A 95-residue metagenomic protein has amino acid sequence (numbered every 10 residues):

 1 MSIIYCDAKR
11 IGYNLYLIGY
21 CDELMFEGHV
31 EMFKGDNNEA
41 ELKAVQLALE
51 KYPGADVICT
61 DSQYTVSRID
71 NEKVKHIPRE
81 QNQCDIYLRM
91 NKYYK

Functional and structural regions predicted by a protein language model:
M1-E39, E50-Y52: RNase H-like nuclease fold core
Y5-Y13, V45-Y94: RNase H catalytic domain
E23-M25, K92-K95: Short, low-complexity, polar/charged sequence segments that are solvent-exposed and flexible
A40-A44: Loop-to-helix element that buttresses phosphate recognition and phosphoryl-transfer chemistry
